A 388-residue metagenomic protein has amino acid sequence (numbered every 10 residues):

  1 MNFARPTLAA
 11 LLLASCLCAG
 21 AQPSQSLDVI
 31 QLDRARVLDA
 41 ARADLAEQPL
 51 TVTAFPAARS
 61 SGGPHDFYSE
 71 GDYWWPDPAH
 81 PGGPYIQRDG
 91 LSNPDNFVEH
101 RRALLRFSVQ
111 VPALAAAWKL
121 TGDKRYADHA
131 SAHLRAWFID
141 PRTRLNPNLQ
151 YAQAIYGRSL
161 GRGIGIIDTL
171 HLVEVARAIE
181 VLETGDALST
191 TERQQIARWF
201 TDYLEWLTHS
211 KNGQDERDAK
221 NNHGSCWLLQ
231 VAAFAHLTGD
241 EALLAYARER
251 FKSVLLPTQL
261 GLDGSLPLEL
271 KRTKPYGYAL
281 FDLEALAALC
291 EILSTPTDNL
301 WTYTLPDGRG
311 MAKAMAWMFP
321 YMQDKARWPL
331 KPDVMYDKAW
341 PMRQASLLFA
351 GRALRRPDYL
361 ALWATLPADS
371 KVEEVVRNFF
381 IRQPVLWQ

Functional and structural regions predicted by a protein language model:
M1-P6: Positively charged n-region of N-terminal signal peptides that target proteins for export
T7-C16: Bacterial N-terminal signal peptides
G20-A21, T258: Amphipathic, positively biased hydrophobic alpha-helical segments used for protein targeting and membrane insertion
A21-Q214, S225, L293-T297, T302-Q388: Extracellular glycan-targeting catalytic surfaces
I167, H171, E192-W199, D215-W227 (+4 more regions): Short, contiguous, pocket-lining structural segments that sit at or immediately flank catalytic/ligand-binding sites
A233-P329: Long, repeat-rich segments with strong aromatic
